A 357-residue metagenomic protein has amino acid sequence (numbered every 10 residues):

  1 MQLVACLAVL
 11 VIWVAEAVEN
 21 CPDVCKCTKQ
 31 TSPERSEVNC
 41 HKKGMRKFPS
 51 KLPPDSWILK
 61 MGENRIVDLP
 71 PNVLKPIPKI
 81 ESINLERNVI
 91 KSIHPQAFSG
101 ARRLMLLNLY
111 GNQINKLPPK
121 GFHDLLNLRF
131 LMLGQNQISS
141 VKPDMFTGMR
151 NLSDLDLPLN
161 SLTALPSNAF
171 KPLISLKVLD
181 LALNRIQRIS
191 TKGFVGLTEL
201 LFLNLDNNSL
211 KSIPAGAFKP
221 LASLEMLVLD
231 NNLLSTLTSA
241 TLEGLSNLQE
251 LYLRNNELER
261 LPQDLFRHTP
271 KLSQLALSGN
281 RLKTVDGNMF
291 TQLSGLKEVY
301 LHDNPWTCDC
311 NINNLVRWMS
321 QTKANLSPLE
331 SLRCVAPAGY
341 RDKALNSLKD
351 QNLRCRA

Functional and structural regions predicted by a protein language model:
L3, V9-D23, C27, T31-V38 (+2 more regions): Membrane-proximal C-terminal cap and juxtamembrane stalk of leucine-rich repeat ectodomains
S32-S82, E86-V89: LRR N-terminal entry segment and analogous cap-like coil->beta motifs
V38, L59-M61, I80-L85, L104-L109 (+8 more regions): Conserved hydrophobic beta-strand positions in leucine-rich repeat
K43, N64, L85-N88, L109-N112 (+8 more regions): Consensus "Asn ladder" position of solenoid repeat domains
R46, V67, I90-K91, N115 (+10 more regions): Leucine-rich repeat
K47-K51, P71-K75, P95-S99, L117-H123 (+7 more regions): Recurring C-terminal helix/loop segment of individual leucine-rich repeat
L52-W57, K75-I80, S99-L104, H123-L128 (+9 more regions): Leucine-rich repeat
N168-A169, L173-R281: Eukaryotic tandem repeat interaction scaffolds
